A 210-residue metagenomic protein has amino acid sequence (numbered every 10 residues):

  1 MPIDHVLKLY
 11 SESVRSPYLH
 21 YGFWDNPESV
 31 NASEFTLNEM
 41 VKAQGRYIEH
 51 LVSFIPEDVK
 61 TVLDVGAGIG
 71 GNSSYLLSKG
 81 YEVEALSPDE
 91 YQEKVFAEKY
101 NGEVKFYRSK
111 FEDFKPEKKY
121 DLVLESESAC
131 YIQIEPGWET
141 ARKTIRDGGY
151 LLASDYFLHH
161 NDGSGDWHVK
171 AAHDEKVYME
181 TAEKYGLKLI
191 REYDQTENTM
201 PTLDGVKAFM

Functional and structural regions predicted by a protein language model:
M1-V30: N-terminal, positively charged/glycine-rich alpha-helical extensions of SAM-dependent methyltransferases
V41-D58: Conserved alpha-helix/loop element of class I SAM-dependent methyltransferases that forms part of the SAM/SAH-binding
L63-D113: Class I SAM-dependent methyltransferase SAM/SAH-binding core
D113-V123: A short acidic, Gly/Pro-enriched loop at the edge of an enzyme's catalytic core that lines a small-molecule cofactor
L122-E135: A short SAM/SAH-binding and catalytic strip from SAM-dependent methyltransferases
P136-Y150: A short glycine-rich, Lys/Arg-flanked "PGG" loop and its adjoining helix->strand segment in the class I
L152-V177: Conserved class I S-adenosyl-L-methionine
A171-E192: Short alpha-helix
